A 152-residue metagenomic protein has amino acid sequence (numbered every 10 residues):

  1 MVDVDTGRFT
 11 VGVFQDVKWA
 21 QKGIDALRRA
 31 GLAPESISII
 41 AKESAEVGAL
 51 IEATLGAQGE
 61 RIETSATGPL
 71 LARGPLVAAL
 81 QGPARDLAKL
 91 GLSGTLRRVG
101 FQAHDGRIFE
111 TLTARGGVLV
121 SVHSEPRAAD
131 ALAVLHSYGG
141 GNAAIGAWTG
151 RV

Functional and structural regions predicted by a protein language model:
M1-V152: Positively charged, small/polar-rich N-terminal and surface patches that mediate targeting and assembly and bind
